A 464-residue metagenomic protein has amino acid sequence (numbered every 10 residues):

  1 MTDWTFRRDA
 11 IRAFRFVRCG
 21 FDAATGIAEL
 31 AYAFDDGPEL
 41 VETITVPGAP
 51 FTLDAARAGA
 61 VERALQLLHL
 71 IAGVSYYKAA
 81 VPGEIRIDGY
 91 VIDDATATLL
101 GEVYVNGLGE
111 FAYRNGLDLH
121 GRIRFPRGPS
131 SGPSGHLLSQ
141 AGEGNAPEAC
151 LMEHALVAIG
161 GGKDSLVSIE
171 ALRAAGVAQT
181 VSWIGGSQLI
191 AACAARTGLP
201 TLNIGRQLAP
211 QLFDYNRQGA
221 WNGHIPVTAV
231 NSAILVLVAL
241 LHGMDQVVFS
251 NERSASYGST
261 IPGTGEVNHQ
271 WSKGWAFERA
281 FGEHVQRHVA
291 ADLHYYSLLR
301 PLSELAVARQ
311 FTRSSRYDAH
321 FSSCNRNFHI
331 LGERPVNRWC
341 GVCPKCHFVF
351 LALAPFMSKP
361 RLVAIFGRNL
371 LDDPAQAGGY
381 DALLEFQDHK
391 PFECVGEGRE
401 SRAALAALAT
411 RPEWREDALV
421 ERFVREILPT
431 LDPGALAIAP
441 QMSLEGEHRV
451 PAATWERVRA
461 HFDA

Functional and structural regions predicted by a protein language model:
M1-S130, A146-H154, A171-Q211, W221 (+1 more regions): RNA-binding accessory domains that recognize and position tRNA/RNA substrates
M1-Y32, G37, R287, A291 (+1 more regions): ATP/NTP-dependent adenylation/nucleotidyl-transfer catalytic domains that generate, transfer, or process NMP-activated
S75-I87, A239-V247, L353-A364, T410-R415: Short helix-capping/linker segments at secondary-structure and domain boundaries
S131-N145: A cross-taxon signal for low-complexity, glycine/charged-rich
A155-V157, V167-S168: An acidic-aromatic substrate-binding cleft motif
G160: Metallo-beta-lactamase
D164: Hydrophobic/small residue at the entry helix of a nucleotide-binding pocket
G185-S323, P335: ATP-dependent adenylate-handling ligase core
